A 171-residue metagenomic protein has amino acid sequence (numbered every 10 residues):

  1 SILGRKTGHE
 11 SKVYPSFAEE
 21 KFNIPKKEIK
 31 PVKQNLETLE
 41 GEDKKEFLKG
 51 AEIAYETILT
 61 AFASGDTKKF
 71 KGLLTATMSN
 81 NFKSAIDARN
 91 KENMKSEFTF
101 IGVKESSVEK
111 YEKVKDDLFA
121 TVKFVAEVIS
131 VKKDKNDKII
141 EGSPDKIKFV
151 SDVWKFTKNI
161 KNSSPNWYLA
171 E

Functional and structural regions predicted by a protein language model:
S1-I53, K132-D134: Juxtamembrane and targeting peptides
L39, D43-K44, I58-L59, L74 (+1 more regions): Generic hydrophobic/packing signal
G41, K45-L48, S64, L73 (+1 more regions): Ordered, soluble secondary-structure elements with a strong preference for glycine-centered loop motifs and nearby
I53-K71: Short acidic-aromatic low-complexity motifs
K69-E171: Structured, amphipathic secondary-structure segments that form assembly/contact surfaces in multi-subunit
